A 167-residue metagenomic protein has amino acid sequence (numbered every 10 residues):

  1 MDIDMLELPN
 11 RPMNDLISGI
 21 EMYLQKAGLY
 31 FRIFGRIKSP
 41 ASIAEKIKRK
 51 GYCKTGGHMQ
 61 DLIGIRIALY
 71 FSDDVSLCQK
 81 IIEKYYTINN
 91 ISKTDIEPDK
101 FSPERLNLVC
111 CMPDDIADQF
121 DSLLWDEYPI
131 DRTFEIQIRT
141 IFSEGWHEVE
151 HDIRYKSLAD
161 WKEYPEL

Functional and structural regions predicted by a protein language model:
M1-L167: Nucleic-acid processing machinery
